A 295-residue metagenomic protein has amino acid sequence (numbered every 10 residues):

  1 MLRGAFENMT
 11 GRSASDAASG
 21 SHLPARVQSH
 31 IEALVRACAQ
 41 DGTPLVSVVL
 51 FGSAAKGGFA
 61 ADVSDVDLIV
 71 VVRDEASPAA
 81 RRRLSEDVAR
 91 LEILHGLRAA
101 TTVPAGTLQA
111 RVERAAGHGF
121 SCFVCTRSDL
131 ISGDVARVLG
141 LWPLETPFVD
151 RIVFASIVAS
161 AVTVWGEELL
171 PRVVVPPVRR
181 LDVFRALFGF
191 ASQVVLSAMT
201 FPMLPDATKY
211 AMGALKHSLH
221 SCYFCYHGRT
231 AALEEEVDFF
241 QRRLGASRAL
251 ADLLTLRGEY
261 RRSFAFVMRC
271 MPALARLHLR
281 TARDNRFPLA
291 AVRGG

Functional and structural regions predicted by a protein language model:
M1-V49, R248, G294-G295: Helical scaffold of the NTase/Pol beta-like nucleotidyltransferase catalytic core
L2-M9, I157, V162-G295: Conserved nucleotidyltransferase catalytic core and NTase-mimicking acidic/glycine-rich helix/loop elements in nucleic
L2-R26, E86-A207: Conserved NTP/Mg2+-binding pocket subregion across the NTase superfamily
R26, H30-A33, R83, D87 (+3 more regions): Charge-rich, solvent-exposed alpha-helical interaction surfaces
I31-G42, D87-A99, H278: Hydrophobic, Leu/Ile/Phe/Ala-enriched alpha-helical segments that form helix-helix packing faces
V35, A136-L139, Q241, M268: Residue-level detector of alpha-helical secondary structure
G52, K56-I93: Catalytic metal-binding acidic patch
